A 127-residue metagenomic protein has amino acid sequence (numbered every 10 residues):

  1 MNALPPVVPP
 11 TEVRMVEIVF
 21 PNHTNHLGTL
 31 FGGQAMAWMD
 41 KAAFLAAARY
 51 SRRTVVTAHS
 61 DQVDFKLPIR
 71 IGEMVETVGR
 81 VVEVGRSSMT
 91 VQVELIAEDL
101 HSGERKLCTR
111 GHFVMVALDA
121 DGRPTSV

Functional and structural regions predicted by a protein language model:
N2-H59, V116-V127: Hot-dog-fold acyl-thioester-processing enzymes
N2-M15, R70-I71, V82-V127: HotDog/MaoC-like acyl-thioester-processing domains
V8-P10, L30, K41-V78, V82-V84 (+2 more regions): Hydrophobic beta-strand-centered segment that forms part of the acyl-chain substrate-binding groove
V19-H23, S60-L67, A97-D99: Short, well-ordered turn and helix-capping elements at secondary-structure junctions
